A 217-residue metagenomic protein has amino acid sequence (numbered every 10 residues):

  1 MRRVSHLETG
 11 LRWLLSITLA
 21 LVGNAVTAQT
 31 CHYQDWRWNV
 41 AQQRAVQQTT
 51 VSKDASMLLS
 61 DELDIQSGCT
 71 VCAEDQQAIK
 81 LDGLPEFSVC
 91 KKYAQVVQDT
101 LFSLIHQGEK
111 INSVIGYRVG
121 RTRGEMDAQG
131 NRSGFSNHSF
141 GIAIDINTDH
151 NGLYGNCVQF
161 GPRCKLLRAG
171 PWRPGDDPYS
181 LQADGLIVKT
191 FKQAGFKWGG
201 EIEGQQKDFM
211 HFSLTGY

Functional and structural regions predicted by a protein language model:
R3-L14: Bacterial N-terminal signal peptides that target proteins for export
T27-A28: Boundary at the C-terminal end of the N-terminal hydrophobic targeting segment
C31-H32, G130-Y217: Catalytic cores and adjacent binding grooves of peptidoglycan-active enzymes
Q34-R44: N-terminal accessory beta-strand-rich subdomains and adjacent acidic, glycine-rich linkers that precede catalytic cores
W38-V40, A78-L81, Q98, C164 (+1 more regions): Extracellular/mature segments of secreted proteins
T50-G116: Active-site acidic/histidine clusters and adjacent loop/turn architecture that either coordinate catalytic ions
G108-G141, C157: Active-site-adjacent substructure of cysteine-protease-like catalytic cores
